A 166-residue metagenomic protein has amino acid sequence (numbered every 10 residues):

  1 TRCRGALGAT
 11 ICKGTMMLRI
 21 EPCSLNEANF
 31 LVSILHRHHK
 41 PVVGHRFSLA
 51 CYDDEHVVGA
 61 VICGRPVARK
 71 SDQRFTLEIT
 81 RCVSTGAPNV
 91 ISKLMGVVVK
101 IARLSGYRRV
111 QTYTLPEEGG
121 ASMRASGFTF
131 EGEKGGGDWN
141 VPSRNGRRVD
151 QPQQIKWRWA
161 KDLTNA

Functional and structural regions predicted by a protein language model:
T1-T10: Extreme N-terminal basic, low-complexity initiation segments that serve as generic localization/processing leaders
T10-V43: Short amphipathic alpha-helix that is part of the acyltransferase structural core
P22, R46, G64-I155: Acyl-donor binding region in acyl/amide transferases
V32, H45-V61: Conserved beta-hairpin
I155-A166: Charged phosphate-binding loop/patch that engages nucleotide di/tri-phosphates or the phosphate backbone of nucleic
